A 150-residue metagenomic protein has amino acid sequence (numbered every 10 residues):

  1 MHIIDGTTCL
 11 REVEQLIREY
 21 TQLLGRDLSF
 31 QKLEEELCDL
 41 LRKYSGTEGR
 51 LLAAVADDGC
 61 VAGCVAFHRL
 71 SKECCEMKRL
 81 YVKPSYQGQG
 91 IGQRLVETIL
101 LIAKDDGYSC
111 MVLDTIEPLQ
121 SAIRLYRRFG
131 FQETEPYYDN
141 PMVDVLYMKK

Functional and structural regions predicted by a protein language model:
I4-K78, K83-P84, V96-T98, I102 (+1 more regions): Acetyl-CoA-dependent GNAT
A62, G90, S121: Residues that form or flank phosphate/diphosphate-binding pockets in enzymes that use nucleotide phosphates
K83-Q89, E117-P118: Active-site acidic-Proline motif in GNAT/NAT acetyltransferases
Q89, D105-S109: Short coil/turn segments at alpha/beta junctions that flank glycine-rich nucleotide-binding fingerprints
Q89, Q93, E97: Residues forming the Rossmann-fold NAD(P)(H) cofactor-binding site
S109-K150: C-terminal "cap" of GNAT-fold acetyltransferases
